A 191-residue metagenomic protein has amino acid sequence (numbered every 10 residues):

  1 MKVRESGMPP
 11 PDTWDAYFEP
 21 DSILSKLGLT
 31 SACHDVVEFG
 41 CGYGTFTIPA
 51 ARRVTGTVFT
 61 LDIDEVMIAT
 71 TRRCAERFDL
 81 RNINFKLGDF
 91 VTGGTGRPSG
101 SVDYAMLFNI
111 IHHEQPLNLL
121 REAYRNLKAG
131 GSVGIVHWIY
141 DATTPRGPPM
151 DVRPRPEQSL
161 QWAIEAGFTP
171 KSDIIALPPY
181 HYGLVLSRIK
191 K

Functional and structural regions predicted by a protein language model:
M1-F18: Class I SAM-dependent methyltransferase Rossmann-like catalytic core, especially the SAM/SAH-binding loop
D15-H34: Conserved alpha-helix/loop element of class I SAM-dependent methyltransferases that forms part of the SAM/SAH-binding
V37, Y43-G93: Class I SAM-dependent methyltransferase SAM/SAH-binding core
T95-Y104: A short acidic, Gly/Pro-enriched loop at the edge of an enzyme's catalytic core that lines a small-molecule cofactor
D103-P116: A short SAM/SAH-binding and catalytic strip from SAM-dependent methyltransferases
N118-S132: A short glycine-rich, Lys/Arg-flanked "PGG" loop and its adjoining helix->strand segment in the class I
G134-Q158: Conserved class I S-adenosyl-L-methionine
I175-K191: Core SAM-dependent methyltransferase catalytic element
